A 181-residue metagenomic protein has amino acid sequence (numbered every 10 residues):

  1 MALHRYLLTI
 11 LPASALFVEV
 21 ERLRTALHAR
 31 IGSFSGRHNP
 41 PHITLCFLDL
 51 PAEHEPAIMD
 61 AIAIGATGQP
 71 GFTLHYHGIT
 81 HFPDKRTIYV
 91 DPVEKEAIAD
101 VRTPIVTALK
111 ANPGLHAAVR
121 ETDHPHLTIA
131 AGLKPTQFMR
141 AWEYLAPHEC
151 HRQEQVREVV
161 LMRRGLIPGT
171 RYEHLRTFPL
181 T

Functional and structural regions predicted by a protein language model:
M1-T73, K95-E158, I167-T181: Basic, often amphipathic N-terminal segments
T73-T80: A short, structured active-site edge motif that brings together acidic residues
T80-T87: Short, basic/glycine-rich phosphate-binding loops at helix/coil junctions that contact nucleotide phosphates
